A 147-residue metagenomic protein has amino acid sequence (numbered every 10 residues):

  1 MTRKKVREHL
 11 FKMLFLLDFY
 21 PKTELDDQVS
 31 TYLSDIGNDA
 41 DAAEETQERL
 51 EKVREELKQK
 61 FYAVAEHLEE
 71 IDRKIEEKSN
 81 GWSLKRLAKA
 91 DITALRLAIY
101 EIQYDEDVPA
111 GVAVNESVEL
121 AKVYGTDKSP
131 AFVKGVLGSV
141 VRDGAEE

Functional and structural regions predicted by a protein language model:
M1-P130, K134-E147: N-terminal interaction/assembly modules
